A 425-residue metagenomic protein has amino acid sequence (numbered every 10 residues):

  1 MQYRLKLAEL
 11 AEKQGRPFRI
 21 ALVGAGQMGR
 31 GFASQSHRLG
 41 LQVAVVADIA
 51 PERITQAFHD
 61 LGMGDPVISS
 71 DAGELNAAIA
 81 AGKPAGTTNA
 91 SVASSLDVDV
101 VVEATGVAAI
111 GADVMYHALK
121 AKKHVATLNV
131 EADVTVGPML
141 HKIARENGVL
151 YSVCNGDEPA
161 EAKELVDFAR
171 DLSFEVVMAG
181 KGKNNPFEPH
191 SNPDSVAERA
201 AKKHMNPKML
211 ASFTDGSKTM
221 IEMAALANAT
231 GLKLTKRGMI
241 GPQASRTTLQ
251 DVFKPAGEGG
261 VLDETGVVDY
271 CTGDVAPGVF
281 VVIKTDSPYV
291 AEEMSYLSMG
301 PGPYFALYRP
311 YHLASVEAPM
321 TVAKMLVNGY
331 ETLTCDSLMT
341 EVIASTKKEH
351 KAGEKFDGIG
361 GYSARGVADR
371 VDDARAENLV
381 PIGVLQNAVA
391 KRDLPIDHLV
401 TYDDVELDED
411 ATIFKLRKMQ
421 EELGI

Functional and structural regions predicted by a protein language model:
M1-H117: N-terminal glycine-/serine-/threonine-rich beta1-alpha1-beta2 phosphate-ribose binding loop of Rossmann-like
Q2-L10, E198-I425: C-terminal catalytic/substrate-binding lobe primarily of soluble NAD(P)-dependent oxidoreductases
Q42, H124, L150, E175 (+1 more regions): Residue-level detector of anion-binding/catalytic polar loops
D48-P51, G106-V107, N129-D133, G156-D157 (+3 more regions): Short, ordered loop/turn segments at secondary-structure junctions
F58, G137-L140, K163-F168, K181 (+4 more regions): Short acidic, glycine/serine/threonine-rich loops at helix termini
A108-A121, L128-L150, C154-G156: Rossmann-fold NAD(P)-binding glycine/threonine-rich loop
A144-G148, S152-K218: Rossmann-like NAD(P)H-binding beta-loop-alpha module
